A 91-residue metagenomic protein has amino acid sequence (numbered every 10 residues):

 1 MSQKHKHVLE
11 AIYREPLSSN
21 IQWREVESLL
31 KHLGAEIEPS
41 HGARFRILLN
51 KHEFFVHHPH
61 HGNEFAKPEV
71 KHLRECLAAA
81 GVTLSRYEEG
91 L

Functional and structural regions predicted by a protein language model:
M1-L91: Basic nucleic-acid-binding interfaces
